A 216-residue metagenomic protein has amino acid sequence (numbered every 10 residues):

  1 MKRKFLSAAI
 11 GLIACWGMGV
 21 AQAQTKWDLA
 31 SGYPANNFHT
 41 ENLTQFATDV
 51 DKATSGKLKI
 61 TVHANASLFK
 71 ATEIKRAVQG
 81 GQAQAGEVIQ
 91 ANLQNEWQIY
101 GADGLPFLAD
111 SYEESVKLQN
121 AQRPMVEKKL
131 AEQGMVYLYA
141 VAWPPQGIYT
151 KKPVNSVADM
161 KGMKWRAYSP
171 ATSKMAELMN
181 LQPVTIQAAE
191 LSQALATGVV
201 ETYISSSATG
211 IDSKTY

Functional and structural regions predicted by a protein language model:
M1-K4: Positively charged n-region of N-terminal signal peptides that target proteins for export
S7-I10, Q24-E114, Q122-Y216: N-terminal secretory/targeting leader peptides
C15-A23: Sec/Tat signal peptide C-region and signal peptidase I cleavage site
K117: Short beta-strand-centered segments that line the small-molecule binding cleft or hinge of alpha/beta clamshell
